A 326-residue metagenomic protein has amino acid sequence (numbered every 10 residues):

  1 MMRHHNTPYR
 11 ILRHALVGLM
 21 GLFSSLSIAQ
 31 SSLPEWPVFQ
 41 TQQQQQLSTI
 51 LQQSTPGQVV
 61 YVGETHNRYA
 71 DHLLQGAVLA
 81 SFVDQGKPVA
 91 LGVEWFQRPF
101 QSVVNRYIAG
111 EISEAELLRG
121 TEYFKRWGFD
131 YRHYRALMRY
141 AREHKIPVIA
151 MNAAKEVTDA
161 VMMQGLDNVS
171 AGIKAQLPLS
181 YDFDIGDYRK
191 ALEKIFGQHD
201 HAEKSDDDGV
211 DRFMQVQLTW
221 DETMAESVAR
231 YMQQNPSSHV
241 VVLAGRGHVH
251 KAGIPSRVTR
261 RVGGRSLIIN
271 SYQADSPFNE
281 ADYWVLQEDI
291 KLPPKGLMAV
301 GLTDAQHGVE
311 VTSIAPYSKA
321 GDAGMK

Functional and structural regions predicted by a protein language model:
H4-L16: Bacterial N-terminal signal peptides that target proteins for export
H14-S25: Bacterial N-terminal signal peptides
I28-G57: N- or domain-start disorder-to-order transition segments that initiate the globular core
Q30, A90, S102-A229, Q233-N235: A substrate-binding/cap region within the structured catalytic cores of diverse enzymes
T55-T65, E116-E122: Acidic/histidine-rich, surface-exposed loop or edge segments in extracytoplasmic proteins
H250-L292: Extended hydrophobic/aromatic segments used for targeting, binding, or gating
P277-K319: PDZ/PDZ-like peptide-tail recognition elements
K319-K326: A short glycine-leucine-enriched loop at secondary-structure breakpoints that most characteristically corresponds
